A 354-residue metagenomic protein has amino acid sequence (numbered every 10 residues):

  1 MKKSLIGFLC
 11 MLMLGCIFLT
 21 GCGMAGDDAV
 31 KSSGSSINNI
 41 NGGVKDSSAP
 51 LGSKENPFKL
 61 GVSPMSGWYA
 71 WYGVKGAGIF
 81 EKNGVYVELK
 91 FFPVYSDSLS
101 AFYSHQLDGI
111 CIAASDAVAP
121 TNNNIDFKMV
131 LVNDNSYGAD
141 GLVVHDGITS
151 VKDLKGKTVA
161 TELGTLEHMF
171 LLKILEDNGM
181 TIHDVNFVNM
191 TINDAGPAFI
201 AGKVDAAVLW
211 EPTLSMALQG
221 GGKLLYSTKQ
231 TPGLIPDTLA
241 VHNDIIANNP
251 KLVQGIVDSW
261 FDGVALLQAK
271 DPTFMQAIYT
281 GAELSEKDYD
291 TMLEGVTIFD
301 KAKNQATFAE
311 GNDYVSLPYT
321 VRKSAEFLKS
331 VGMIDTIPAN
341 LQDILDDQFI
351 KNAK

Functional and structural regions predicted by a protein language model:
M1-E55, N352-K354: Short, low-complexity disordered leader/linker segments with a strong preference for bacterial N-terminal type II
A29-N189, D205-E211, L224-S227, G233: Short, glycine-/small- and polar/acidic-enriched structural segments that line small-molecule recognition paths
P64, F91-Y95, N135, G164-H168 (+8 more regions): Solvent-exposed, acidic/flexible segments
E81, T121, E176, L218 (+2 more regions): Short polybasic/polar patches that bind polyanions
S115-D116, F187-V188, D194-E283: Pocket-lining segment of extracytoplasmic ligand-binding domains
N248-M333: Secondary-structure end/capping motifs
V321-K354: Conserved C-terminal helix/tail region of periplasmic/extracytoplasmic solute-binding proteins
